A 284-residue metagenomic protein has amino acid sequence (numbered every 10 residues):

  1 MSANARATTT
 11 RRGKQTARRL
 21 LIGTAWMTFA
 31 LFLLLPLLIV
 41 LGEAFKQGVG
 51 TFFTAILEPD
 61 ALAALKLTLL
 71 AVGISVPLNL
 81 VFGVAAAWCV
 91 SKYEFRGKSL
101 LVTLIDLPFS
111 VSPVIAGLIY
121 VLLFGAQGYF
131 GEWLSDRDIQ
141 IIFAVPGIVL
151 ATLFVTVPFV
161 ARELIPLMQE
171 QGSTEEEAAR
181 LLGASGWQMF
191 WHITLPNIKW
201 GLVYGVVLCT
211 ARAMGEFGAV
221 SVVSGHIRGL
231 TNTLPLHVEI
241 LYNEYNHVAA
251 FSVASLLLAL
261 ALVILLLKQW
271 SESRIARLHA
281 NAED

Functional and structural regions predicted by a protein language model:
A3-N4, L20-T24, L35, I39 (+4 more regions): C-terminal transmembrane helix and the adjacent membrane-cytosol boundary/short C-terminal tail of inner/organellar
A3-Q15, R19, V40-P77, K92-Y93 (+1 more regions): Periplasmic/extracellular loop-to-transmembrane helix junction in inner-membrane transport proteins
A7-G13, G50-F52, I74-D106, L118 (+4 more regions): Transmembrane-helix boundary motif in ABC transporter permease subunits
T8-R11, V49-L57, L62, G97-K98 (+3 more regions): Membrane-interfacial helix termini and adjacent extracytoplasmic/periplasmic loops of multi-pass transporters
K14-A17, F52, P59, F217-W270: Interhelical loop and adjacent transmembrane-helix boundary motif in polytopic membrane transport permeases
G23-W26, P77, L107, F154-G172 (+3 more regions): Transmembrane alpha-helices
L31, K66, L70-F82, A86 (+6 more regions): Hydrophobic alpha-helical transmembrane segments of multipass integral membrane proteins, especially permease/channel
F109-G117: Transmembrane alpha-helices and adjacent helix-loop boundaries
